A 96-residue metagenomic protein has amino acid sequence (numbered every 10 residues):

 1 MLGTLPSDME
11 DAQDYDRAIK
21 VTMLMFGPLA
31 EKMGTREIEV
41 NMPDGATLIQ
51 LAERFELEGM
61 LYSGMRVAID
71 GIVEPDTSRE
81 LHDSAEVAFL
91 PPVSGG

Functional and structural regions predicted by a protein language model:
L2-G95: Ubiquitin-like/PB1-type beta-grasp interaction modules and other compact soluble beta-rich domains
